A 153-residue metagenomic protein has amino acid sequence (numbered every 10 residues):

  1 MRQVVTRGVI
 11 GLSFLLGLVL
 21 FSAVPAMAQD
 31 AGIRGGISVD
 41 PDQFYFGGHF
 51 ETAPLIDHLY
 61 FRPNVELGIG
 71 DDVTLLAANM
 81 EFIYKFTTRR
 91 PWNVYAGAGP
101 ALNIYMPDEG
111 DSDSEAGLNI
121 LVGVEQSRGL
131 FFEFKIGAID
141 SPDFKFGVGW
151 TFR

Functional and structural regions predicted by a protein language model:
M1-Q29: Cleavable N-terminal export/targeting peptides
T6, F46, L118-I120: Residue-level marker for the onset of beta-strands and adjacent loop->beta junctions in well-ordered domains
A28-R89, R128-D143: Glycine- and aromatic-enriched membrane insertion/assembly motifs of diderm outer-membrane and organelle channel
G32, G97, G147: Conserved beta-strand segments that form the floor/walls of ligand-binding pockets within enzyme and binding domains
E51, V122-G123: Short secondary-structure boundary/capping segments
F86-L121: Mid-chain, well-packed structural core segment of small domains
D113-A116, G123-R153: Predominantly the C-terminal beta-signal and adjacent terminal strand-loop region of outer-membrane beta-barrel
